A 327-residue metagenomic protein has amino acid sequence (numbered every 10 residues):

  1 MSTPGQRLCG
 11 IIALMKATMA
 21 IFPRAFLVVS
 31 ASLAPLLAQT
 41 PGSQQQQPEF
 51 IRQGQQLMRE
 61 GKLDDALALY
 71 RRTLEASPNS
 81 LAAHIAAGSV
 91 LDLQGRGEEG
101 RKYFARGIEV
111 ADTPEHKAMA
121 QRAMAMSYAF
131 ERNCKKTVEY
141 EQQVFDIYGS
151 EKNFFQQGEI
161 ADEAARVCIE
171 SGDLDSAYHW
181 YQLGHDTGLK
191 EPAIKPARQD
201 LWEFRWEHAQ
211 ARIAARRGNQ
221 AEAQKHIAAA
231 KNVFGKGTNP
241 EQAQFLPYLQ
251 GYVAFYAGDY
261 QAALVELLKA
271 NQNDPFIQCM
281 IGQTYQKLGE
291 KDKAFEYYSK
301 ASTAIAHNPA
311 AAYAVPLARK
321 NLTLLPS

Functional and structural regions predicted by a protein language model:
Q44, P78, D112-E115, G149 (+3 more regions): Short coil turns that delineate tetratricopeptide repeat
Q46-R72, A76, V253: Alpha-helical segment of the N-proximal tetratricopeptide repeat
P48, A82, H116-M119, E159 (+5 more regions): Start-of-helix register in tetratricopeptide repeats
Q55, S89, M126, R166 (+4 more regions): Residue-level recognition of tetratricopeptide repeat
R59-E60, L93-Q94, F130, E163 (+5 more regions): Register position in tetratricopeptide repeats
R72-T73, R106-V110, V144, G184 (+3 more regions): Canonical positions in the second alpha-helix
A86, M119-A123, Q156, E163 (+4 more regions): Canonical tetratricopeptide repeat
